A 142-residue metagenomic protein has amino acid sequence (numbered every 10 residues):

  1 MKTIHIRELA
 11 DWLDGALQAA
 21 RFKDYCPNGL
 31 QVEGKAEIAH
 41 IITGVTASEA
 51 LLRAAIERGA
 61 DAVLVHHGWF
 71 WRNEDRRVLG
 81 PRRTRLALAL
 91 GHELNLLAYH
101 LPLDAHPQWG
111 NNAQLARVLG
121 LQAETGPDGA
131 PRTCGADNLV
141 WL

Functional and structural regions predicted by a protein language model:
M1-L142: Hydrophobic structural segments
